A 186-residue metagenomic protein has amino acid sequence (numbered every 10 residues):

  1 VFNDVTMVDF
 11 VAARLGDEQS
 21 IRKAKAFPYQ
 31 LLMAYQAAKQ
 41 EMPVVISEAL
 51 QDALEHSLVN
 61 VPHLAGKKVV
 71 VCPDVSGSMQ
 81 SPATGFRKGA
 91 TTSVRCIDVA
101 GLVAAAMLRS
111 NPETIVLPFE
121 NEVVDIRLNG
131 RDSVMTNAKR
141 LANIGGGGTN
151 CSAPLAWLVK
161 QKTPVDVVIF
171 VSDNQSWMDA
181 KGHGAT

Functional and structural regions predicted by a protein language model:
V1-I97, R109-T186: Long lumenal/extracellular ectodomains of secretory and single-pass membrane proteins
A100-G101: Active-site acidic carboxylates
